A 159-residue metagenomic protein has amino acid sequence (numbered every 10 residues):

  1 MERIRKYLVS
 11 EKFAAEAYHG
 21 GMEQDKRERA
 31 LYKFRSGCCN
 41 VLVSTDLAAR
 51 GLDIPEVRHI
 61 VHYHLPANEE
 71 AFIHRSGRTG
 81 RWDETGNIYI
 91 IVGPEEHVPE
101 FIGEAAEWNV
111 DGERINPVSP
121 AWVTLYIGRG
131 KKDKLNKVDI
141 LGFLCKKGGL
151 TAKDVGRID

Functional and structural regions predicted by a protein language model:
M1, M22-Q24, L47-R50, L65-E69 (+3 more regions): Conserved nucleotide-binding/hydrolysis micro-motifs of P-loop NTPases
M1-A49, E56: Helicase motor core with emphasis on the C-terminal RecA-like subdomain
I4, A30, F72-R75, E100-I102 (+2 more regions): Hydrophobic side chains in well-ordered alpha-helices
A15, V43, I60, G77 (+1 more regions): Residue-level signature of catalytic and energy-coupling elements of molecular machines, predominantly ATP/GTP-dependent
V41, A67-E107: Conserved segment of the helicase C-terminal RecA-like domain
R50-L65, N87-I91: A short beta-strand element within the Helicase C-terminal
R58, G86-I90, V123-K131: Short hinge/gating elements
V110-D159: Non-catalytic terminal extensions of ATP-dependent helicases
